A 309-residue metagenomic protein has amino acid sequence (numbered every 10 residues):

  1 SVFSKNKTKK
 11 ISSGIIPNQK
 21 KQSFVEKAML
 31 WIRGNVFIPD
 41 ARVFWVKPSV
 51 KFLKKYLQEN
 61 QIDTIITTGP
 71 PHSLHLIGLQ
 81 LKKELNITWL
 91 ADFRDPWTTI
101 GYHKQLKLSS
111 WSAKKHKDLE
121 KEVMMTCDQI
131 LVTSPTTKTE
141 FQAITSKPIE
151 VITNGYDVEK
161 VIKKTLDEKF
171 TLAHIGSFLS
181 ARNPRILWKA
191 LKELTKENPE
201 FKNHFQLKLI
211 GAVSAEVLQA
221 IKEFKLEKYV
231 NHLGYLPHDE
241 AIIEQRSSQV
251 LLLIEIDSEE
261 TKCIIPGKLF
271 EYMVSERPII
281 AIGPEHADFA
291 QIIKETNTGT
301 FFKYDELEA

Functional and structural regions predicted by a protein language model:
S1-K47: A conserved catalytic-core segment of Leloir-type glycosyltransferases
S73-L76, Q80-E84, W97-T98, S110-I130: Membrane-proximal helix-turn-helix segments that form the acceptor-binding/catalytic region of lipid-linked
E122-M125, P237-S248, V274: Short acidic alpha-helix that forms the nucleotide-activated donor recognition element in Leloir-type transferases
D128, Y229-N231, Q245-K262, I280: Acidic donor-binding loop of glycosyltransferase active sites
T136, I152-G155: Carbohydrate-associated surface elements
T165-R182, W188-L191: Conserved donor-binding/catalytic core segment of Leloir-type glycosyltransferases
N198, H204-F205, L209-G211, E216-I242: Nucleotide-activated donor-binding/catalytic signature segment of Leloir-type glycosyltransferases, i.e., the conserved
P284-A309: Change "using UDP/GDP/dTDP sugars" to "using nucleotide sugars
